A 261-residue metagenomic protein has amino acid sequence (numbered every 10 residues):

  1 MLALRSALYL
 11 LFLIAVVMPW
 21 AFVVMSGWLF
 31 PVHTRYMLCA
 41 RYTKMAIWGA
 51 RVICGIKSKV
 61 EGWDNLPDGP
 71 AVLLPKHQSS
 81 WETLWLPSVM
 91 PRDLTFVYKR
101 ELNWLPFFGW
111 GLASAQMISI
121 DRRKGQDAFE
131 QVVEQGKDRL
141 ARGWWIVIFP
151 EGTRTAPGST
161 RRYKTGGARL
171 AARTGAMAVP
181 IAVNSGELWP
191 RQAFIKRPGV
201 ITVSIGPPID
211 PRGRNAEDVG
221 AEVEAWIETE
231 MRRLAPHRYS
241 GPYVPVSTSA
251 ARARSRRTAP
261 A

Functional and structural regions predicted by a protein language model:
L4-L29: A hydrophobic membrane-anchoring feature enriched in long, contiguous, low-charge segments that mark signal-anchor
A21-M45, R51-C54, N65-G125: Catalytic core of membrane glycerolipid acyltransferases/transacylases, capturing the structured, soluble-facing
V60, I118-D121, P211: Short acidic-hydrophobic, aromatic-tinged amphipathic segments that line or gate anion-handling sites
V60, L73, F96, V203-I205: Generic preference for hydrophobic
G62-L66, Q135-D138: Short amphipathic alpha-helix with an adjacent loop that forms part of the alpha/beta core around
F129-A261: Non-catalytic C-terminal accessory region of glycerolipid acyltransferases and related lyso-lipid remodeling enzymes
